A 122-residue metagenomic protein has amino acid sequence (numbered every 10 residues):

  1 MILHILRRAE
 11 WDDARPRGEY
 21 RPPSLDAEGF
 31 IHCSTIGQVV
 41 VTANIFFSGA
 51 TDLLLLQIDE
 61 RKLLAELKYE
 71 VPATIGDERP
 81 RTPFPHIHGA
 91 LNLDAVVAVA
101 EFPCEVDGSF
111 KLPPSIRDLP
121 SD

Functional and structural regions predicted by a protein language model:
M1-D122: Conserved, structured core segments of small domains
